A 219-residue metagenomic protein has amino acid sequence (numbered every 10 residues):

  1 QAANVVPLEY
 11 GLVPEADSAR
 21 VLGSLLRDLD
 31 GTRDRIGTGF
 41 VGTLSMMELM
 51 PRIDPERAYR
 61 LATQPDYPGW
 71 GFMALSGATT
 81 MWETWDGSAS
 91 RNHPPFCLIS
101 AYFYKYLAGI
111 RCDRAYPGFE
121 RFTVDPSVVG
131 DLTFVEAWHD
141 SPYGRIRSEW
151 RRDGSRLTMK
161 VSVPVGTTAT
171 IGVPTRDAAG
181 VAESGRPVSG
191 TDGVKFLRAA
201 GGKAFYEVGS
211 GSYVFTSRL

Functional and structural regions predicted by a protein language model:
Q1-G11, T38-P51, F96-K105, V161: Well-ordered alpha-helical segments within folded domains of soluble proteins
Q1-V41, T63-Y67, G71-F72, S76-E83 (+1 more regions): Extended glycan-interaction surfaces of carbohydrate-active proteins
G11-G23, M50-A62, R111-A115: Structural helix-adjacent loops and short alpha-helical linkers that scaffold large soluble proteins
T32, T38-G42, M47-R52, E56-A58 (+2 more regions): Long hydrophobic alpha-helices with heptad-repeat/coiled-coil character
R33, S45-M46, S90, G202: A general structural-boundary detector
E56-L219: Non-catalytic C-terminal accessory modules of carbohydrate-active enzymes
